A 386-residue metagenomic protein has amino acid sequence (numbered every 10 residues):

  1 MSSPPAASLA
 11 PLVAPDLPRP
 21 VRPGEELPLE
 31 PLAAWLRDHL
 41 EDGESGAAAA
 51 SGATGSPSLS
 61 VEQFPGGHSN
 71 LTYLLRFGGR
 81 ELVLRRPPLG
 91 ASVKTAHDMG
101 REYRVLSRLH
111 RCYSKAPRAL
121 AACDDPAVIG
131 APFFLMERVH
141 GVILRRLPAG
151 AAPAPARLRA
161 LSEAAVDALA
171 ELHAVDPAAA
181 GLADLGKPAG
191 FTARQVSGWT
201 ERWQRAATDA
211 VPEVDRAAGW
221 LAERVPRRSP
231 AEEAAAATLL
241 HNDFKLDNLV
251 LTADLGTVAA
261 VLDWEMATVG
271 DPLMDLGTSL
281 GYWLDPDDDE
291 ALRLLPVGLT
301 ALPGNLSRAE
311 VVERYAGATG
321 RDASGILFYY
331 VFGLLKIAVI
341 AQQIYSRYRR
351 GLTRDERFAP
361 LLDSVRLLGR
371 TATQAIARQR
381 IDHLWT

Functional and structural regions predicted by a protein language model:
S2-T54: Juxta-kinase regulatory segment immediately upstream of eukaryotic protein kinase catalytic domains
S58-L239, A253-L255: ATP-binding pocket architecture of kinase catalytic cores
G186-K187, R321-G333: All-alpha amphipathic helical-bundle segments outside canonical DNA-binding/catalytic cores that form hydrophobic
L239-H241, L246: Catalytic-loop of the protein kinase fold
L249-L251: Hydrophobic residue at the +6 position relative to the catalytic HRD Asp in the kinase catalytic loop
L262-A267: Activation of the activation-loop gatekeeper triad in protein kinase-fold domains
M274-T319, G333-R350: Active-site activation/catalytic loop segments of kinase-like enzymes and analogous catalytic loops in related
R321-G325, V339-T386: Helical subdomain adjoining the active site within ATP-dependent kinase catalytic cores
